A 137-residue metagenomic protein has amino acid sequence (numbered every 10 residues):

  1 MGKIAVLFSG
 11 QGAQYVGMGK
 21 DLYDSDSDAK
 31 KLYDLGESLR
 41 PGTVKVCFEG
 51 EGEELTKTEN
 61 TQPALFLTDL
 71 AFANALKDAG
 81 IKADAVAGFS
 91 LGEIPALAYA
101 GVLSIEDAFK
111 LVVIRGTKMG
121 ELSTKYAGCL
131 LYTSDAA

Functional and structural regions predicted by a protein language model:
G2-A87: Helix-rich "cap/lid" substructures immediately adjacent to catalytic or cofactor-binding pockets
I4, I81, I94, I105 (+1 more regions): Weak global preference for isoleucine
Q11-A13, E37-P41, A100-A137: Alpha/beta catalytic cores of group-transfer enzymes, especially the acyltransferase/condensing modules of polyketide
Q14, E93-I94: Short, active-site-adjacent cap segments at secondary-structure transitions
G88, G92: Gly/Ala-rich beta-loop-alpha elbow adjacent to hydrolase catalytic centers
P95-Y99: Hydrolases whose catalytic domains are alpha/beta-hydrolase-1, hotdog thioesterase, or metallo-beta-lactamase-like
